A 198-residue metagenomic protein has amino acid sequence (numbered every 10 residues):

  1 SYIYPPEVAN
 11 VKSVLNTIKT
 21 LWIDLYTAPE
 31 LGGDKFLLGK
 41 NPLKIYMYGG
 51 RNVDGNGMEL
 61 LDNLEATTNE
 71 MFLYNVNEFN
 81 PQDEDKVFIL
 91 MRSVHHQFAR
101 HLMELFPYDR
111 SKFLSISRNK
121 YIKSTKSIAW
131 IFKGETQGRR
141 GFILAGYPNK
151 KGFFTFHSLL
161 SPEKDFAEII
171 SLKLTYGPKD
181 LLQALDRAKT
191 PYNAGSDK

Functional and structural regions predicted by a protein language model:
S1-S13: Non-catalytic architectural context of zinc metalloproteases
K12, N16-T20, R92, H96 (+3 more regions): Solvent-exposed, polar/charged alpha-helical surfaces in well-ordered, non-transmembrane soluble domains, broadly
K12-E70: Auxiliary, metal-adjacent structural segments of Zn-dependent hydrolase domains
W22-P29, L102-F106, L174, P178: A generic secondary-structure signal for well-formed alpha-helical elements
K44-M47, E70-Y74, F166-K173: Structural recognition of the beta-strand scaffold that forms the well-ordered cores of secreted hydrolase catalytic
Y48-H95, E104: Active-site scaffold of zinc-dependent metalloenzymes
Q97-S115: Catalytic Zn2+-binding segment of zinc metalloproteases
I122-D197: Metalloprotease/metallohydrolase-associated module, dominated by Zn2+-dependent proteases
